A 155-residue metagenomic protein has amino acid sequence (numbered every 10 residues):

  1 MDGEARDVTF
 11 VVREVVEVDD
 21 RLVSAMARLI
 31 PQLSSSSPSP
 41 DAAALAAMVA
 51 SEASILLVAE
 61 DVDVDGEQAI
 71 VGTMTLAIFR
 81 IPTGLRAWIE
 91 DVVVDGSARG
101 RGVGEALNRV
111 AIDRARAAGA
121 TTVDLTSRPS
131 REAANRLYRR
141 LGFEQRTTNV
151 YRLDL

Functional and structural regions predicted by a protein language model:
M1-D20: Conserved N-terminal entry element of GNAT/NAT acetyltransferase domains
E14-A47: Conserved GNAT-fold acetyl-CoA-binding loop/helix
A47-V58: A short helix-loop-beta-strand connector motif used in the catalytic cores of GNAT acetyltransferases and, in some
V58, Q68-I78, W88, V93: Conserved beta-strand in the GNAT
F79-I89, R99, R146: A conserved beta-turn-beta hairpin within the catalytic core of GNAT-like acetyltransferases that forms part
G100-E105, A115: Glycine-rich acyl-CoA binding loop
E105, R109, P129-T147, R152-L153: Conserved active-site alpha-helix within GNAT-family acetyltransferase domains
A115-S127: Conserved GNAT acetyl-CoA-binding A-motif
